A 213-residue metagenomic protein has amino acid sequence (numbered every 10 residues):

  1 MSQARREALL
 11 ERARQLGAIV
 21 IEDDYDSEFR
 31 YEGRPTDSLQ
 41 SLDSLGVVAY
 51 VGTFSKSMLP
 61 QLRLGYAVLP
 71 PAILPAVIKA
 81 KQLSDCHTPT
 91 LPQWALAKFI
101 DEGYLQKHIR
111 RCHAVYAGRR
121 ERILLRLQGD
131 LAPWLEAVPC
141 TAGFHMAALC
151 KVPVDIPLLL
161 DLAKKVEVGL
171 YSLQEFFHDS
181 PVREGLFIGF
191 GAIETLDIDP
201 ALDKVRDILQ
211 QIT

Functional and structural regions predicted by a protein language model:
M1-T213: PLP-dependent class I/II
